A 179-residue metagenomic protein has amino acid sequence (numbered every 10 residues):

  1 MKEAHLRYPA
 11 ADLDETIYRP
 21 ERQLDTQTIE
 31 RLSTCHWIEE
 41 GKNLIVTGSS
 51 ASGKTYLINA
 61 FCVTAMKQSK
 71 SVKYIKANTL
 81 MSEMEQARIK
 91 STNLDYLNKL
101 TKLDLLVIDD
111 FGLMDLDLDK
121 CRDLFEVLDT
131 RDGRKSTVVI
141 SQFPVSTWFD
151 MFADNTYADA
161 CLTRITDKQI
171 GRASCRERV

Functional and structural regions predicted by a protein language model:
M1-P9: Interdomain "pre-motor" coupling segment immediately N-terminal to P-loop NTPase/helicase cores
A11-C35: N-terminal pre-Walker A segment at the start of P-loop NTPase domains
T16, I58, K76: Conserved hydrophobic/aromatic pocket- or pore-lining residues that grip, position, or stack substrates in active sites
H36, V46-K70: Walker A/P-loop
N43: Walker A (P-loop) ATP-phosphate-binding motif of ABC ATPase nucleotide-binding domains
S71, T79-K102, F111-R178: Replace "adjacent to P-loop NTPase cores in ATP/GTP-dependent enzymes" with "adjacent to NTP-binding cores
L105: Short, Asp-centered acidic motifs that coordinate Mg2+ and/or phosphate in catalytic or ligand-binding sites
